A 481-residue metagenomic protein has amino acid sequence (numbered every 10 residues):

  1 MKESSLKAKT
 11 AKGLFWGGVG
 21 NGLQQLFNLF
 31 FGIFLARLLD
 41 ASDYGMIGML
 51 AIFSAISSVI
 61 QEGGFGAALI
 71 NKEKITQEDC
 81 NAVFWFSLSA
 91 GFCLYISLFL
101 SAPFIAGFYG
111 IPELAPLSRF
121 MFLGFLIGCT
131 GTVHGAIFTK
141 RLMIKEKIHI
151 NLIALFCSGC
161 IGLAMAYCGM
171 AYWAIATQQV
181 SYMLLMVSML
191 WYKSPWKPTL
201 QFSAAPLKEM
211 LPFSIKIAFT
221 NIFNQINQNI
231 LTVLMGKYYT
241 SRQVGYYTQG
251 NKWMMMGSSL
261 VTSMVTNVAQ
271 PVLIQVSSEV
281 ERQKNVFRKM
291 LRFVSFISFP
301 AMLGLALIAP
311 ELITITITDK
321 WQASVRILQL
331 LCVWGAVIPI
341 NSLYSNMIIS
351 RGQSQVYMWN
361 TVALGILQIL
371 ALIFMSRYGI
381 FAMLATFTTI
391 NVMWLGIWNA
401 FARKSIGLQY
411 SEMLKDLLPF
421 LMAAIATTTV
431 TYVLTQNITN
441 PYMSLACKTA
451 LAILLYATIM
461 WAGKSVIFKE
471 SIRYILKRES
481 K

Functional and structural regions predicted by a protein language model:
M1-L29, A67-I70, K74-A82, L114 (+4 more regions): N-terminal membrane topogenesis motif
M1-L6, T10, K145, S188-V233 (+3 more regions): Interhelical loop/hinge segments that connect adjacent transmembrane helices in multipass membrane
K2, A400-R403, L408-Y410, L417 (+1 more regions): Membrane-proximal transmembrane or re-entrant/amphipathic helices at the cytosolic face
L6-F65, L88-F104, R119, G124 (+5 more regions): Signature of the first transmembrane helix
K7, A68-Q77, I127-N151, C168 (+6 more regions): Membrane-interface junctions at transmembrane-helix termini in multi-pass inner-membrane proteins
L29, W85-G110, C160-C168, F287-P339 (+3 more regions): Alpha-helical transmembrane segments of multi-pass membrane transport and lipid-handling proteins
V59-Q77, T139-K140, G250, M254-S298 (+1 more regions): Helix-loop junctions and terminal segments of transmembrane helices in multi-pass membrane transport/translocation
A115-F122, I150-P195, E209-F213, Q249-N251 (+5 more regions): Hydrophobic alpha-helical transmembrane segments
